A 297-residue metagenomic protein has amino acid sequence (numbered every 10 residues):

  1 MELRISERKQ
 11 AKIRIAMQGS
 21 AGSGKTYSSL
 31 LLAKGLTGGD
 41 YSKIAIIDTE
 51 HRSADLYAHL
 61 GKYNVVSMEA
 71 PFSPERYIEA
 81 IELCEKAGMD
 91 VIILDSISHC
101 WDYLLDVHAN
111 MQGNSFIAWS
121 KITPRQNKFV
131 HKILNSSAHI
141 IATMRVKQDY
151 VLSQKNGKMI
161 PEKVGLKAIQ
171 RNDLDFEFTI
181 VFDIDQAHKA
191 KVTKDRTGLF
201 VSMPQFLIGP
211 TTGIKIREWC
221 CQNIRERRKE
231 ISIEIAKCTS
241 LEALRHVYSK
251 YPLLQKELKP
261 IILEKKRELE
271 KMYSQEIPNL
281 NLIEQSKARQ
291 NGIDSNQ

Functional and structural regions predicted by a protein language model:
M1-G19, S23, K34, H51-L56 (+4 more regions): Interfaces that engage single-stranded nucleic acids at replication/repair/recombination sites
R14-A16, K43, D90-I93, H139-I141: Residue-level preference for the first positions of well-ordered beta-strands
I15, L36, K43, A54 (+4 more regions): Intein modules and their embedded homing endonuclease domains
S20, H131-I214: Phosphate-binding/switch region of NTP-binding enzymes
S28: Hydrophobic positions on the alpha1 helix immediately C-terminal to the Walker A/P-loop
L31-G38: Walker A/P-loop NTP-binding motif
G39-D90: Nucleotide-state-sensitive switch-loop elements of NTP-binding domains
L94-P124, L152, M159: Conserved P-loop NTPase nucleotide-binding/switch module
